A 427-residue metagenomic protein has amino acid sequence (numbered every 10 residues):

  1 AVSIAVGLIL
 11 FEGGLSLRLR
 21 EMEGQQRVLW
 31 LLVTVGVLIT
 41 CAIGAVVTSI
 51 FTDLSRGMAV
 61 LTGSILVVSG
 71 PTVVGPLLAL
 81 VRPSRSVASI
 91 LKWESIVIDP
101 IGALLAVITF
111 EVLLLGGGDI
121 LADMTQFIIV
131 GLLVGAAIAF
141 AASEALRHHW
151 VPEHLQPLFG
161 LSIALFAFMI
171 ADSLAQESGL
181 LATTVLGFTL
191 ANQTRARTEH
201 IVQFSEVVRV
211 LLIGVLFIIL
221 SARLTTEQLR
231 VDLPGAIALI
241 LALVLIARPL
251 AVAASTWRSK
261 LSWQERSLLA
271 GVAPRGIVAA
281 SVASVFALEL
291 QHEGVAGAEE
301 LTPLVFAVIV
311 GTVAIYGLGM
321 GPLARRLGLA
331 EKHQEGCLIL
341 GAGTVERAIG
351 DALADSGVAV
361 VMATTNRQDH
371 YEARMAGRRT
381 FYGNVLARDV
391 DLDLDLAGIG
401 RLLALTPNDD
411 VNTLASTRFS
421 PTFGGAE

Functional and structural regions predicted by a protein language model:
A1-K332: Transmembrane helical cores of multi-pass secondary ion antiporters/exchangers
S262, V285-P303, A307-E427: Cytosolic regulatory regions of ion transport systems
